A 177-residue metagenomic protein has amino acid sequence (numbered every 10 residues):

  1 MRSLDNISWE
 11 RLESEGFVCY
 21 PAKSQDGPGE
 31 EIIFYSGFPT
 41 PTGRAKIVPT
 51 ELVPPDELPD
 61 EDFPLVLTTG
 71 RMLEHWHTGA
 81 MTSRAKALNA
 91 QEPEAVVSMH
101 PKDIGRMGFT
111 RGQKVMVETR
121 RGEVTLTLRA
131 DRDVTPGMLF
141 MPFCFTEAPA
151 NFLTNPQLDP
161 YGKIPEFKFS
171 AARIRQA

Functional and structural regions predicted by a protein language model:
M1-A87: Long, low-complexity segments enriched in small/aliphatic residues
M1-E15, T78, T82-S98, K102-A177: Long, contiguous, secondary-structure-rich segments that constitute the structural scaffold of globular domains
